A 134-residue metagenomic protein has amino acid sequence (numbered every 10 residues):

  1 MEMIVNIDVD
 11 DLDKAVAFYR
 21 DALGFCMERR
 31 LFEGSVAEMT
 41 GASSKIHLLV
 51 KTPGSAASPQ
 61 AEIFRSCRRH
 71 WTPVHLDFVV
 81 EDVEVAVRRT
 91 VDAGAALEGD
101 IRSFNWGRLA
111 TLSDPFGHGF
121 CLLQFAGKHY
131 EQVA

Functional and structural regions predicted by a protein language model:
M1-I4, C26-D77, V87-S113, Q124-A134: Vicinal oxygen chelate
V9-L12: Conserved beta-strand-loop-alpha-helix junction that forms the acyl-donor binding cleft
K14, V83-V87: Short, conserved charged micro-motifs
A15-R20, T90, G117: Conserved active-site tyrosine of GNAT-family acetyltransferases
V80: Residues forming the ATP-binding cleft of Hanks-type serine/threonine protein kinase domains
G119-L122: Short glycine-/small-residue motifs
